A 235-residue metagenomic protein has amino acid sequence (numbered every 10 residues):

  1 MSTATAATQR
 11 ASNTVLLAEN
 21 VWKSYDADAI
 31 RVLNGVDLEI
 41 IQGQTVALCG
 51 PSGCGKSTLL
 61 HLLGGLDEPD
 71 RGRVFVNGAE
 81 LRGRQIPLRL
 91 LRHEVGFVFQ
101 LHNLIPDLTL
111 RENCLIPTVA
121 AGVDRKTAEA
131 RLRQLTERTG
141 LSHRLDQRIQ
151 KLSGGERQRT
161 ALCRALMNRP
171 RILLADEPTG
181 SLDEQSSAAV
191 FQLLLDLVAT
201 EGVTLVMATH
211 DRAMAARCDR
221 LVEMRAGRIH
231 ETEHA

Functional and structural regions predicted by a protein language model:
G64: Helix-to-loop junction immediately C-terminal to a conserved catalytic motif
G72-G83: Conserved ABC transporter NBD signature motif
L81-G96: ABC ATPase NBD coupling module
L108-I116: Short coil-to-helix segment of the ABC ATPase nucleotide-binding domain corresponding to the Q-loop/switch region
Q147, N168: Conserved signature/switch motifs of ABC ATPase nucleotide-binding domains
R148-L152, E156-Q158: Conserved ABC ATPase signature
L173-D176: Catalytic Walker B motif of ABC-type/P-loop ATPase nucleotide-binding domains
